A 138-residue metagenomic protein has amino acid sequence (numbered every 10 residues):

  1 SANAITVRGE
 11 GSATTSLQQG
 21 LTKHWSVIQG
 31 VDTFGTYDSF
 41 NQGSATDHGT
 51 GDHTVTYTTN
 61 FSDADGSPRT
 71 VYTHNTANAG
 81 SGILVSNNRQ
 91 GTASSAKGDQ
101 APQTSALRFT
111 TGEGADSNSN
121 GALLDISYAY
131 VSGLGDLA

Functional and structural regions predicted by a protein language model:
S1-D63, A115, G121-A138: Extracellular receptor-binding modules and their adjoining Ser/Thr/Gly/Asp/Asn-rich linkers
I5-V7, Y72-H74, K97, L107-F109: Extended hydrophobic/Leu-rich segments
E10, T76-I83: Short edge-strand/loop segments of extracellular domains
S62-A77: Short, surface-exposed, low-complexity cationic segments
G80-A138: Extracellular jelly-roll beta-sandwich "head" domains, especially the C-terminal globular C1q domain
